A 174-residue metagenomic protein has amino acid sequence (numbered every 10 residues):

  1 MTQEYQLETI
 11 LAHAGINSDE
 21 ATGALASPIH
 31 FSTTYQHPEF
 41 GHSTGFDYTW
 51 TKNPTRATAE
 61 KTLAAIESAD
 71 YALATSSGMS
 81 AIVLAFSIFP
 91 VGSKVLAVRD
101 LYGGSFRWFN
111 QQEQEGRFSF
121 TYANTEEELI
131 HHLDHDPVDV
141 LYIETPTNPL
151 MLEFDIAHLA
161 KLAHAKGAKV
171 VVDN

Functional and structural regions predicted by a protein language model:
T2-N53, E60-T62: N-terminal "arm"/small-domain region of PLP-dependent enzymes with the aminotransferase-like
G23, L63, A81, V95 (+3 more regions): Buried hydrophobic positions in well-ordered alpha/beta secondary-structure cores of metabolic enzymes
T34-S80, S87-I88, G104-Q111: Conserved N-terminal alpha-helix of the aminotransferase class I/II PLP-enzyme fold
H42, L141, I156: Ligand-binding pocket scaffold of soluble enzyme catalytic domains
A74, V98-R99, N148, L152 (+1 more regions): Glycine- and other small-residue-rich loops at beta-strand/loop junctions that grip anionic moieties
F89-T145, K161: PLP-dependent aminotransferase-like
F120, V170-V171: Hydrophobic beta-strand scaffold residues
P146-K169: Active-site core of PLP-dependent enzymes with the aminotransferase class I/II
